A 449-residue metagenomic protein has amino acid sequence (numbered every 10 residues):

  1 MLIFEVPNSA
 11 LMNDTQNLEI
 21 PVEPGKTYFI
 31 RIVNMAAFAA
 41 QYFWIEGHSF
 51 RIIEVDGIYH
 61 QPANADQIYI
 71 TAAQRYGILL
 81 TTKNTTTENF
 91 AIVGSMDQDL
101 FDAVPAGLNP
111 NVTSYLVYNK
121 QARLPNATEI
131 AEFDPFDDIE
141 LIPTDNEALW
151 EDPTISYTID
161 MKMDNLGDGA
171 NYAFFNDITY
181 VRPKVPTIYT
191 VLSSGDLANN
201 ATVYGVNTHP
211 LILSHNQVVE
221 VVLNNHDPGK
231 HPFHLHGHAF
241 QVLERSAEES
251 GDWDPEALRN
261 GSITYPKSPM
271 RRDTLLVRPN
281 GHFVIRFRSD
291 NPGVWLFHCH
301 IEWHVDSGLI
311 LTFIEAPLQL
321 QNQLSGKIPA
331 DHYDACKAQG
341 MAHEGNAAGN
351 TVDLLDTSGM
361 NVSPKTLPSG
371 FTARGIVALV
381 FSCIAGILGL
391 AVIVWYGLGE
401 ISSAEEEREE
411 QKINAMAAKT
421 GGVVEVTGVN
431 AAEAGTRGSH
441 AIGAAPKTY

Functional and structural regions predicted by a protein language model:
M1-E151, Y265: Histidine- and aromatic-rich segments of cupredoxin/plastocyanin-like copper-binding domains
I52-D66, L108-T113, E151-Y449: Active-site pocket scaffolds in enzymes
